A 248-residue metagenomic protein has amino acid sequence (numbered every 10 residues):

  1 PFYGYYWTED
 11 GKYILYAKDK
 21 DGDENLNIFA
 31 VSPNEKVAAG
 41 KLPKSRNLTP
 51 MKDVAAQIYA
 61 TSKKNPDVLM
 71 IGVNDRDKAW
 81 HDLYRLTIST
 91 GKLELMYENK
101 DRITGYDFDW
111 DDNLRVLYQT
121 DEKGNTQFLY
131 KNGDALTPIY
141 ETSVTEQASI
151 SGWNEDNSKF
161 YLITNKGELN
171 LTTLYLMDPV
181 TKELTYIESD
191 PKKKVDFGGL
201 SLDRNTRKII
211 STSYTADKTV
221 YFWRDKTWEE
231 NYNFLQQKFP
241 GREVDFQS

Functional and structural regions predicted by a protein language model:
P1-Y3, E9-S248: Peripheral, non-catalytic segments that deliver or gate enzyme domains
